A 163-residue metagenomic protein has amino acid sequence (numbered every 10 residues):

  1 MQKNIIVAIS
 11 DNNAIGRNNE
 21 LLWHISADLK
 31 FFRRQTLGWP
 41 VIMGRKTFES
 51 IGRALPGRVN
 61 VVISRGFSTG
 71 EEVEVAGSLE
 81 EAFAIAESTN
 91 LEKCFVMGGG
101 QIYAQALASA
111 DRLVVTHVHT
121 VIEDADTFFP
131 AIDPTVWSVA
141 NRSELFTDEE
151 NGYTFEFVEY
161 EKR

Functional and structural regions predicted by a protein language model:
M1-R163: Enzymes that bind and transform nitrogen-containing heteroaromatic metabolites
